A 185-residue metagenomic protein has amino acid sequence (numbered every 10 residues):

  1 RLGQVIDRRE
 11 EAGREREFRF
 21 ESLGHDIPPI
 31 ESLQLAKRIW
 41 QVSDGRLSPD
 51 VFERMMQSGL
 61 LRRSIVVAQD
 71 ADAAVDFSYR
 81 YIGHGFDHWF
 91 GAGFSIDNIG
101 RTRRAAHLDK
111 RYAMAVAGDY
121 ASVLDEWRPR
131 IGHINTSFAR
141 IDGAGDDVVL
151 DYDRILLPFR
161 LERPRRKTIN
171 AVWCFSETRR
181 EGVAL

Functional and structural regions predicted by a protein language model:
R1-I27: Short, low-complexity N-terminal regulatory "tails/caps" that precede and couple sensory modules
Q4, R9, V42-G45, E53-L185: Sensory/regulatory domains in signal-transduction proteins
I27-Q34: Alpha-helix boundary/N-cap detector
Q34-L35, L47, V51: Juxtamembrane and targeting peptides
